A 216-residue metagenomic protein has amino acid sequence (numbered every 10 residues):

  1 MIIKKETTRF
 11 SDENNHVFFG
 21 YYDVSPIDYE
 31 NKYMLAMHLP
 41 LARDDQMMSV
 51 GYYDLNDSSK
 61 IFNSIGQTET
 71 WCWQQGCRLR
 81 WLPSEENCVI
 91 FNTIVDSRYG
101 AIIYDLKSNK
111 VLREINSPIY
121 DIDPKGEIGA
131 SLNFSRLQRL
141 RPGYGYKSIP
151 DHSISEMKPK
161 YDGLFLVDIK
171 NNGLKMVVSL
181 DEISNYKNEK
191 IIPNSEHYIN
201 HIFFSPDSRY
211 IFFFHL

Functional and structural regions predicted by a protein language model:
M1-G20, Y52-Q74, L106-P118, K170-E196: Multi-bladed beta-propeller domains
R9-M48, I202: Beta-strand-rich domains and repeat architectures in extracellular enzymes and scaffolds, especially beta-propellers
Y21-D23, D45-Y99: Blade-loop segments of beta-propeller domains
Y29-E30, P83-E85, P124-K125, P206-D207: Residue-level detector of Asp-centered blade-edge/turn motifs that repeat once per structural unit in beta-propeller
N31-M34, C88-V89, G129, I211: Hydrophobic beta-strand positions that form the internal "hydrophobic ladder" of WD40/Gbeta-like beta-propeller blades
M37-L39, F91-T93, N133, F214-L216: Recurrent small/Gly-Pro-centered beta-turn motifs in extracellular repeat architectures
C72-R80, F91-G163, V177-P193: Asp-box/WD-like beta-propeller blade repeats and closely related beta-sheet repeat scaffolds
E196-L216: Beta-propeller domains
